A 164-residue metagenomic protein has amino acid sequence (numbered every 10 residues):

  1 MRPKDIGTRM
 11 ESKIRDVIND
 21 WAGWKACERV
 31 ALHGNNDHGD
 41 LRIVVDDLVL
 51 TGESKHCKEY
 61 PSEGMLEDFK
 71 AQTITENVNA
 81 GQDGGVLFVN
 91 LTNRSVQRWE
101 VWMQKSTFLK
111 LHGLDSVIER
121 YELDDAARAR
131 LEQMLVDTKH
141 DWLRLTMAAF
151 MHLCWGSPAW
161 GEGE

Functional and structural regions predicted by a protein language model:
M1-E164: Catalytic phosphate/metal-binding cores of nucleic-acid and nucleotide-processing enzymes, i.e., regions that mediate
